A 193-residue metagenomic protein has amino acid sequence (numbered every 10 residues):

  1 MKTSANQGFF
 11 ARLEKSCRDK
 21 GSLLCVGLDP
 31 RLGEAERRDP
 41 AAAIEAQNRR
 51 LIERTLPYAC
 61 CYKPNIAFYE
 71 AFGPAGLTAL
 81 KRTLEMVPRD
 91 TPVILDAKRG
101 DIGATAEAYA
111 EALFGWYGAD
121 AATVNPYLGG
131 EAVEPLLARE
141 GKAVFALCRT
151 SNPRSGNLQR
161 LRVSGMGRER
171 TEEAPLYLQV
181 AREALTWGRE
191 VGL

Functional and structural regions predicted by a protein language model:
K2-D90, G167-R168, E172: Conserved N-terminal beta1-alpha1 strand-loop-helix module at the mouth
L23-G27, C60-K63, M86, P92-I94 (+3 more regions): Structural preference for beta-strand elements that scaffold enzyme active sites
R31-L32, D101-L193: Conserved anion-binding
A67-G73, K98-E107: Conserved PLP phosphate-binding loop immediately N-terminal to the Schiff-base lysine helix in PLP-dependent enzymes
